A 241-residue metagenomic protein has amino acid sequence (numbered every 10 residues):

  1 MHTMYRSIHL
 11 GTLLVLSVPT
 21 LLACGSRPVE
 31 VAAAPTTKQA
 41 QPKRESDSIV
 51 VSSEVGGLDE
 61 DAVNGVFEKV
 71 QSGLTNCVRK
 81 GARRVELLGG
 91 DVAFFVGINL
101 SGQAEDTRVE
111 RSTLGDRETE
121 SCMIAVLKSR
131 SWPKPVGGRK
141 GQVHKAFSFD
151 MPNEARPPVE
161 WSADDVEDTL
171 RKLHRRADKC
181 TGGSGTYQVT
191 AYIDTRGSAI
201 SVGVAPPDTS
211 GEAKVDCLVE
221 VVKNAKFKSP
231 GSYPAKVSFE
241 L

Functional and structural regions predicted by a protein language model:
H2-V15: Bacterial N-terminal signal peptides that target proteins for export
L21-A23: C-terminal motif of bacterial Sec signal peptides marking the signal peptidase cleavage site
G25-L241: Charge-biased low-complexity segments
